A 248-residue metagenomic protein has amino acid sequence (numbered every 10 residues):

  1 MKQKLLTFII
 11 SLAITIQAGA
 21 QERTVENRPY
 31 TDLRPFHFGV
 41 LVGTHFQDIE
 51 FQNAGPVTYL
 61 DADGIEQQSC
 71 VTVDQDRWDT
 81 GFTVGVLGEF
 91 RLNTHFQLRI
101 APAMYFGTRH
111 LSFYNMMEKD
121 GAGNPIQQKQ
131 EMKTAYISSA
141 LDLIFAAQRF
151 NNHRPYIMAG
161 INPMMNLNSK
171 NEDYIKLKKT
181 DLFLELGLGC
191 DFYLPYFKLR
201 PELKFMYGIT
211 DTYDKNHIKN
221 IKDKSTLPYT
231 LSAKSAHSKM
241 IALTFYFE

Functional and structural regions predicted by a protein language model:
Q21-G81, M240, Y246-E248: Short glycine/proline- and aromatic-enriched beta-strand/turn motifs that initiate or cap beta-hairpins
P29-Y30, G85-E89, D142-A146, G189-D191 (+1 more regions): Transmembrane beta-barrel domains of outer membrane proteins
L33, N93-H95, Q148-N152, Y193-F197 (+1 more regions): Outer-membrane beta-barrel channels and translocator barrels
R34-F38, W78-F82, K133-S139, H153 (+2 more regions): Residues that define the transmembrane beta-barrel architecture of outer-membrane proteins
F36-V42, L98-P102, I137-S139, P155-I161 (+3 more regions): Transmembrane beta-strands of outer-membrane beta-barrel proteins
T44-D48, M104-T108, F145-A147, I161-L167 (+3 more regions): Transmembrane beta-strands of outer-membrane beta-barrel pores
Q52-Q75, T108-T134, L167-L177, Y213-A233: Flexible, solvent-exposed loop segments that connect beta-strands
P195-E248: Predominantly the C-terminal beta-signal and adjacent terminal strand-loop region of outer-membrane beta-barrel
